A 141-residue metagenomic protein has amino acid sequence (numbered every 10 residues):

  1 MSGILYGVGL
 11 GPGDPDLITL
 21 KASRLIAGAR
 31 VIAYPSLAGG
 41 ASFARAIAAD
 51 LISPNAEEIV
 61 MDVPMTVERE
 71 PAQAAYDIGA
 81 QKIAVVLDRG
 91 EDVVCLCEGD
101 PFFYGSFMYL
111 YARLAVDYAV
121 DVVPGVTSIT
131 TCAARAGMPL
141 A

Functional and structural regions predicted by a protein language model:
M1-M61: Glycine-rich, flexible N-terminal cofactor/catalytic loop recognition
I4-V8, E91-C95, V120: Generic beta-sheet signal
P12-P15, A38, T66, E98-F102: Short glycine-rich anion-binding loops that position phosphate/pyrophosphate groups of nucleotides and phosphorylated
I26-R30, G90, Y118: Short, well-ordered alpha-helix to beta-strand connector turns
Y34-P35, V60, C95-C97, V122-G125: General beta-strand structural signal in soluble alpha/beta enzymes
G39-A41, T66, T127-T131: Short gly/pro/ser/thr-enriched loop/turn and capping motifs at secondary-structure boundaries
I59-C95: Glycine/small-residue-rich loop that forms an oxyanion/phosphate-binding "nest" at active or ligand-binding sites
E98-A141: Class I SAM-dependent methyltransferase SAM-binding "motif I" and its flanking Rossmann-like core
